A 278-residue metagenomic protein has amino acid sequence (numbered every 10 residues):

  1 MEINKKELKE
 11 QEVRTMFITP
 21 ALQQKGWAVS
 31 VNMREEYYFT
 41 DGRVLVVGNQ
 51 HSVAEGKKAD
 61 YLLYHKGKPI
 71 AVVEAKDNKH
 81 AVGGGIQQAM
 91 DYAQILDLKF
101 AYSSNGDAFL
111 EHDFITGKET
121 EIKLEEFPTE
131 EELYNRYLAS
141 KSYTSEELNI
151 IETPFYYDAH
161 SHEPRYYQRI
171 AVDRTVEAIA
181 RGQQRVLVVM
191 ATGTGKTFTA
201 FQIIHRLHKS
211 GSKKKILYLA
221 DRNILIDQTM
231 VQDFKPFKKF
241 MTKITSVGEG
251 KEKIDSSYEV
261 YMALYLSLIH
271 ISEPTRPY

Functional and structural regions predicted by a protein language model:
M1-K215, I224-F240, S256-V260, L266-S272: ATP-dependent helicase/translocase motor core
Y218-A220: Short beta-strand-centered segment that lines the nucleotide-binding/catalytic pocket of NTP-utilizing
N223, T245-E252, Y265-S267: Conserved helicase motor
E273-Y278: Short "domain-exit" segments at the C-terminal end of structured domains
